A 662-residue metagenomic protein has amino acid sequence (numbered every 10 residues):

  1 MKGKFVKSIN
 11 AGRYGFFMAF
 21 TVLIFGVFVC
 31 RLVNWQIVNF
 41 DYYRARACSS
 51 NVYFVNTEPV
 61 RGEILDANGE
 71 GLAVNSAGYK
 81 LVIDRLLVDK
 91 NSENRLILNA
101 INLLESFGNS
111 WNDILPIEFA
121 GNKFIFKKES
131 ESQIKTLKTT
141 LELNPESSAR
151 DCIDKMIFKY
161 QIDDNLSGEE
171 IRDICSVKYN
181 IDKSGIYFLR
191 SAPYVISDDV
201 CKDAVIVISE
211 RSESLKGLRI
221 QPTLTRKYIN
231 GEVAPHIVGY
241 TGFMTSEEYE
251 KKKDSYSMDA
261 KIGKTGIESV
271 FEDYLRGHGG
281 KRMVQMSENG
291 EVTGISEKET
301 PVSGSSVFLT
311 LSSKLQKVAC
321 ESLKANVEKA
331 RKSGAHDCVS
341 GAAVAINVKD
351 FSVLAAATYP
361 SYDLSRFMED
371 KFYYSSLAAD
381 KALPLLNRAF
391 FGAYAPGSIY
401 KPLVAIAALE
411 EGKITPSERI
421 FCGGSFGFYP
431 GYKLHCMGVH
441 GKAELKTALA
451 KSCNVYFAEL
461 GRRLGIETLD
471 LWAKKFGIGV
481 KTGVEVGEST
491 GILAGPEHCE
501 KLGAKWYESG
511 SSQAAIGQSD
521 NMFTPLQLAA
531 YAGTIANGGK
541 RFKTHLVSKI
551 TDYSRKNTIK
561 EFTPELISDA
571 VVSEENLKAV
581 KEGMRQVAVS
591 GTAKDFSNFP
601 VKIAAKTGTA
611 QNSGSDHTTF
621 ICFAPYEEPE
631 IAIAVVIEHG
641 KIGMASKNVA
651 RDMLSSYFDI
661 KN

Functional and structural regions predicted by a protein language model:
M1-L275, G279-P301, A325-A342, E561: Membrane-proximal periplasmic segments of bacterial cell-envelope enzymes, especially penicillin-binding proteins
A73, Y79, Q285-V302, L311 (+4 more regions): Beta-lactam-recognizing serine transpeptidase/beta-lactamase-like catalytic domain environment
V88, A100, K549-S554, R651: Short edge-strand/loop segments of extracellular domains
V88, V572, E638-S646: Short alpha-helix boundary/capping segments
N94-N102, D198, I206, E210 (+19 more regions): Solvent-exposed, polar/charged alpha-helical surfaces in well-ordered, non-transmembrane soluble domains, broadly
S322-R331, A588, K661: Structural motif corresponding to the C-terminal cap of alpha-helices
S656-N662: Gram-negative outer-membrane assembly/targeting C-terminal domains
